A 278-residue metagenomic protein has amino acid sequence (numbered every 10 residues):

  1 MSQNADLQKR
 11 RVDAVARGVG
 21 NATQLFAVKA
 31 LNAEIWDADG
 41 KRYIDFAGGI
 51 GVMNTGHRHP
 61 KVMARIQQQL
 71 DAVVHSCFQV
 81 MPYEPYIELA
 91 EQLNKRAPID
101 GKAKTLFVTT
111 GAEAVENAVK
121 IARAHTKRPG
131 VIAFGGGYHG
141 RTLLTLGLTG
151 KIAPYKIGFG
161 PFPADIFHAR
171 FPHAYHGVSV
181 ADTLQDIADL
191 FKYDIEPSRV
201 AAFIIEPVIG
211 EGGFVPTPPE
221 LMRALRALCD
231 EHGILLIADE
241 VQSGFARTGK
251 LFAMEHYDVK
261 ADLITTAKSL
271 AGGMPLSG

Functional and structural regions predicted by a protein language model:
M1-G278: Conserved N-terminal phosphate-binding loop of PLP-dependent enzymes in the Aspartate aminotransferase
